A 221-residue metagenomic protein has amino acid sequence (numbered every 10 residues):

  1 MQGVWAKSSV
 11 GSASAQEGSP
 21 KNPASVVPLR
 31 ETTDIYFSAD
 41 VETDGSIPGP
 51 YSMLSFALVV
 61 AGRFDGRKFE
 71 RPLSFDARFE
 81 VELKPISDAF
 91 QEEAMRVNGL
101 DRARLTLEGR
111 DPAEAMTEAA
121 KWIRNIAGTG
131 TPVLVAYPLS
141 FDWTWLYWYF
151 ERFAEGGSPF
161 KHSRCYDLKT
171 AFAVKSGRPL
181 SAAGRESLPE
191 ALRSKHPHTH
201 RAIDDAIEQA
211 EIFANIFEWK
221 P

Functional and structural regions predicted by a protein language model:
Q2-A24: Short glycine- and acidic-rich boundary segments immediately preceding or forming the N-terminal edge of structured
K21, S25-L139: Conserved non-catalytic scaffold segment of RNase H-like nuclease domains
D40-E42, D142, D167, D205: Acidic active-site catalytic centers that drive phospho-/nucleotidyl reactions and related ester hydrolyses
S46-P48, A173, E211: Conserved protein kinase catalytic core
E80-N98, R102-L105, Y166-I207: Active-site-proximal helix-loop-helix substrate-binding element of RNase H-like nuclease domains
V133-S140, T144-W145, G184-P221: Acidic, Mg2+-coordinating catalytic module of metal-dependent nucleases/exonucleases that use a two-metal-ion mechanism
S140-S163: Substrate-recognition/cap helix-loop segment adjacent to the acidic, metal-dependent catalytic center of Asp-based
G156-H162, S181-A183, P221: Short conserved catalytic/interaction loops centered on acidic-Pro-aromatic/His motifs
